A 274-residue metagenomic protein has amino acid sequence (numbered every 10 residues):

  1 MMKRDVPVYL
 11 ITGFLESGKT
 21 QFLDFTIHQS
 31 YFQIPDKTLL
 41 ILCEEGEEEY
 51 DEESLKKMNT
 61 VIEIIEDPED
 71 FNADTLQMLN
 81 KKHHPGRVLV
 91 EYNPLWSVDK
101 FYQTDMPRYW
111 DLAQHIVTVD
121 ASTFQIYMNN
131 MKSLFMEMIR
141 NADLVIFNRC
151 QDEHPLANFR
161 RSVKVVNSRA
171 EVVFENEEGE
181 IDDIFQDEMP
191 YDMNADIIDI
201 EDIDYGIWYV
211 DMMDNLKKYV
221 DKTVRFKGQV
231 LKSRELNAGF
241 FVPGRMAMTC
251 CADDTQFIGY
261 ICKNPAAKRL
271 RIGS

Functional and structural regions predicted by a protein language model:
M1-M2, Y191: Short, charged low-complexity linear motifs
K3-Q114, T118-Q125: Nucleotide-state-sensitive switch-loop elements of NTP-binding domains
F14, T20-Q21, L112-V117, T123 (+2 more regions): OB-fold and OB-like single-stranded nucleic-acid-recognition modules and their adjacent interaction interfaces
N130-L134: Charged helix-capping and loop-helix junction motifs
